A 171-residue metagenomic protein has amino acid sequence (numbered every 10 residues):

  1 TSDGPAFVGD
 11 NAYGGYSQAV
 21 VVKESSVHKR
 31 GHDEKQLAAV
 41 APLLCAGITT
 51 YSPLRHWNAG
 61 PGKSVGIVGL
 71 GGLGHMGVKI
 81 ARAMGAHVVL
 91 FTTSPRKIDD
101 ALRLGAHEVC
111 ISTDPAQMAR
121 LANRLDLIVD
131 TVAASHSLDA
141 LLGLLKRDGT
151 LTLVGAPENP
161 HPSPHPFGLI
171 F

Functional and structural regions predicted by a protein language model:
T1-V68: NAD(P)H dinucleotide-binding glycine-rich loop of Rossmann-like/cofactor-binding domains, especially the beta1-alpha1
D10, E34, L44-G47, P95 (+3 more regions): Electropositive phosphate-/nucleotide-binding environments in soluble metabolic enzymes
A46, G69-L73, A156: Glycine-rich Rossmann-fold phosphate-binding loop(s) that bind the pyrophosphate of adenine dinucleotide cofactors
L54, V78, I98, L138-L142 (+1 more regions): Generic hydrophobic/aromatic pocket-lining and core-packing "Φ" positions
R55, H75-A83, K146: Surface-exposed amphipathic alpha-helices with a cationic face
S64-L70, R82-A140: Adenosine-nucleotide cofactor-binding segment
V132-F171: Glycine-rich phosphate-binding loop and adjacent beta-alpha segment of Rossmann(oid) nucleotide-cofactor-binding
